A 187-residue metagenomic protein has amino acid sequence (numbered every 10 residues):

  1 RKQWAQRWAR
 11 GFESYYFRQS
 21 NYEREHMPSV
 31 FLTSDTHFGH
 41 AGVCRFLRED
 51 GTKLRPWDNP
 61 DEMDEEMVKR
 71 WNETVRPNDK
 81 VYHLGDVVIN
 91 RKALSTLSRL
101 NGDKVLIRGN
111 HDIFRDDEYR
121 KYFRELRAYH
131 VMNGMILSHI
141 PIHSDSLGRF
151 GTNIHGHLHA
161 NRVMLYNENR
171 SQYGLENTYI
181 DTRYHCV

Functional and structural regions predicted by a protein language model:
F12-F17, Y22: Aromatic (phenylalanine/tyrosine) cluster motif
Y22-V187: Catalytic phosphate/metal-binding cores of nucleic-acid and nucleotide-processing enzymes, i.e., regions that mediate
